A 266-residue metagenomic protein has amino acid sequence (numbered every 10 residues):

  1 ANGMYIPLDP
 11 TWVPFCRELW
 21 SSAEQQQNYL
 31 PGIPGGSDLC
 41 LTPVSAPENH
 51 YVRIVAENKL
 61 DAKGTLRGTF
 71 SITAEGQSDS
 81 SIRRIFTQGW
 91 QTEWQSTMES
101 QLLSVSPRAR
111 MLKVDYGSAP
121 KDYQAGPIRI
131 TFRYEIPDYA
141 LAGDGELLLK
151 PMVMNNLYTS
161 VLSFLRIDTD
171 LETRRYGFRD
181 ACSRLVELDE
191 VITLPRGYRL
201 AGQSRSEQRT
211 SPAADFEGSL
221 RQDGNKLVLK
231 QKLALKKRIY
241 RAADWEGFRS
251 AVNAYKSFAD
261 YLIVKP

Functional and structural regions predicted by a protein language model:
A1-P266: A sensor for short, sequence-defined functional sites
